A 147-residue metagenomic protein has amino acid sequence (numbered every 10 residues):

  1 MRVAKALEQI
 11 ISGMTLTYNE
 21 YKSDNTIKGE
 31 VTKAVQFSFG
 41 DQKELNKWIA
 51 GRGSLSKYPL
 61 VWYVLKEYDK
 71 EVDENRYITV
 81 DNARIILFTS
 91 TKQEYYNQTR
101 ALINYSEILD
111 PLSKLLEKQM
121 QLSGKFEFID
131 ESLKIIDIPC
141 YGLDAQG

Functional and structural regions predicted by a protein language model:
M1-N75, E127: Small/polar-rich, solvent-exposed N-terminal microdomains that initiate assembly or binding
I10-I11, A83, Y105, L109: Extended low-complexity, serine/threonine- and proline-enriched intrinsically disordered segments
N25-K28, I103-G147: Acidic-leaning, charged glycine-interspersed low-complexity segments
F39, Y63-E67, T89, D130 (+1 more regions): Surface-exposed beta-strand edges and flanking loops
K70-E71, K92-E94: Short acidic, S/G/P-rich loop/turn micro-motifs used as interaction or catalytic elements
R76-Q93, G147: Oligomerization/assembly interface segments of phage tail-like spikes and tubes
Q93-E107: Short histidine-centered catalytic/ligand-binding loop motif
